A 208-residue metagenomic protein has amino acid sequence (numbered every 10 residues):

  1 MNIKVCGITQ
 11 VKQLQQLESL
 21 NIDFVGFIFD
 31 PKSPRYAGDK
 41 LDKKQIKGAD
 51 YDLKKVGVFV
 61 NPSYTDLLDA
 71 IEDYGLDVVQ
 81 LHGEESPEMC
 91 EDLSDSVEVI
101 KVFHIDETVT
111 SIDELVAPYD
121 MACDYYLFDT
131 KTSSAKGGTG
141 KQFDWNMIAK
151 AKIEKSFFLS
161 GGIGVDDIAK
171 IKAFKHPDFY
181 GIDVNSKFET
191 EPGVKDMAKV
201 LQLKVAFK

Functional and structural regions predicted by a protein language model:
M1-K208: Conserved N-terminal beta1-alpha1 strand-loop-helix module at the mouth
